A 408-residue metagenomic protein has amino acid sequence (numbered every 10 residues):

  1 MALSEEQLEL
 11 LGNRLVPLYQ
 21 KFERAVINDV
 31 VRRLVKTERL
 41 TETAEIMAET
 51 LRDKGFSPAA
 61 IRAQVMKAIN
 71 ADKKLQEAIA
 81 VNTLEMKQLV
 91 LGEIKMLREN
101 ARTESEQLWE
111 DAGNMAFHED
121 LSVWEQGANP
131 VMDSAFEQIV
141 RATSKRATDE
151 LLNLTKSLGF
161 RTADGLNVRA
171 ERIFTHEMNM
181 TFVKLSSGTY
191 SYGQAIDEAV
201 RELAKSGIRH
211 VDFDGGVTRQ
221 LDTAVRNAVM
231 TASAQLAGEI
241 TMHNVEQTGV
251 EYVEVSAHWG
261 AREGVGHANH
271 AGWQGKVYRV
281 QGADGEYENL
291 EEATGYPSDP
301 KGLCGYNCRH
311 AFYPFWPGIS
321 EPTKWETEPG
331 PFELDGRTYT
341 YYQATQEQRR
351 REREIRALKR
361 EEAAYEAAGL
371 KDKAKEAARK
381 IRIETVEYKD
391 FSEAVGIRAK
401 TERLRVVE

Functional and structural regions predicted by a protein language model:
M1-A199, T327-E408: N-terminal leader/targeting and assembly helices and adjacent pre-domain segments
T162, V168, S191, H210 (+5 more regions): Polar low-complexity intrinsically disordered regions enriched in Ser/Thr and small residues
I173, E177-A224, E239-H243, T248: A charged, amphipathic alpha-helical module
L203, S233-I240, N244, E362 (+2 more regions): Hydrophobic, Leu/Ile/Phe/Ala-enriched alpha-helical segments that form helix-helix packing faces
R219-T327: Acidic, glycine-rich two-metal-ion catalytic cores of nucleic acid-processing enzymes
